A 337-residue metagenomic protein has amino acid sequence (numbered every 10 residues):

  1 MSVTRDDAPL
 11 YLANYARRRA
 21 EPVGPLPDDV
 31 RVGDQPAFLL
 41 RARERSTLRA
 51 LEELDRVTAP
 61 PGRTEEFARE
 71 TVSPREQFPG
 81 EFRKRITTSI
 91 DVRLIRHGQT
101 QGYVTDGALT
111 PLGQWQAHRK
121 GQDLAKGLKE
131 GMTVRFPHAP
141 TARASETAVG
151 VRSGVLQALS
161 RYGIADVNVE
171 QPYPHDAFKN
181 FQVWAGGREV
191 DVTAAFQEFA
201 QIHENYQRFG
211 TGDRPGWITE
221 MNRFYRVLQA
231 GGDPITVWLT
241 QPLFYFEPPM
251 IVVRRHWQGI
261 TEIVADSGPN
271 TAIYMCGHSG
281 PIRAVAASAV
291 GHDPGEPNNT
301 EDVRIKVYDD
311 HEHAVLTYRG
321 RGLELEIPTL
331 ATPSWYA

Functional and structural regions predicted by a protein language model:
M1-Y11: N-terminal acidic, proline/glycine-rich, low-complexity intrinsically disordered segments
P9, A20-Q35: N-terminal intrinsically disordered, low-complexity tails
Y15, V32, P36-D176, F181 (+3 more regions): Active-site-proximal alpha-helix that buttresses catalytic centers in soluble enzyme cores
D91-R96, P137-H138, N270-G277, V285: Beta-strand elements within well-structured catalytic alpha/beta cores of enzymes that handle phosphate/sulfate esters
G98, H278-G280, G322: Active-site metal-binding loops of divalent metal-dependent hydrolases
V155-R255: Phosphate-handling substructures
V252-S267: A short, acidic, amphipathic alpha-helical segment used as a generic capping/interface helix at domain edges
G320-A337: Acidic, His/Gly-rich catalytic cores of divalent-metal-dependent hydrolytic chemistry
